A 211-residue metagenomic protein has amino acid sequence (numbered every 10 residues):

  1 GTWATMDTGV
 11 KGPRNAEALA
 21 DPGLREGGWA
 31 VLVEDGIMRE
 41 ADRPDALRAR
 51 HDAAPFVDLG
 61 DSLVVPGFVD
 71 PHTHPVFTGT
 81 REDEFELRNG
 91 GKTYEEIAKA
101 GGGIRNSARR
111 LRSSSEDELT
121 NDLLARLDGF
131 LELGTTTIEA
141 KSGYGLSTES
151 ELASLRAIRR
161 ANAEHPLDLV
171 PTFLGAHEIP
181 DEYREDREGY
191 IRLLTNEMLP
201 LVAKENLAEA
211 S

Functional and structural regions predicted by a protein language model:
G1-R50: N-terminal metal-binding scaffold of metallo-dependent hydrolase/deaminase domains
T5, P66, V76-T78, S147 (+1 more regions): Conserved protein kinase catalytic core
G28, A53-A54, D61, T135 (+2 more regions): A general structural motif
V31, G36, D61, H72 (+4 more regions): Divalent metal-coordination and catalytic microenvironments
P44-P55, E164, Y183-E185: Short, glycine- and charge-enriched coil/turn segments that flank and shape catalytic ligand pockets
A54-N121: Metal-associated gating/positioning segment near the N- to mid-region
S107-D122, D128, T136-A210: Metal-coordinating catalytic core of metallo-dependent amide/deamination hydrolases
